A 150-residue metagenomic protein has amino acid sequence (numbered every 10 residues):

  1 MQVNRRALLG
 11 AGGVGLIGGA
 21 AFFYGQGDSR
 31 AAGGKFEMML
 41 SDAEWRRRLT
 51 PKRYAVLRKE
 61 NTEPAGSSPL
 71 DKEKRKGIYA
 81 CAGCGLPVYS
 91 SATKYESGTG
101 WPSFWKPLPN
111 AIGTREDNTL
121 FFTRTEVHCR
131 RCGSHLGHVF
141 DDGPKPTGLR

Functional and structural regions predicted by a protein language model:
M1-L16: N-terminal secretory signal peptides and thylakoid transit peptides that target proteins across membranes
F22-V56, P64: C-terminal segment of N-terminal export signals and the immediately downstream linker at the start of the mature
K59-K74: N-terminal post-signal-peptidase region of extra-cytosolic proteins
K74-S103: Mid-length scaffold segments of soluble, non-membrane domains
I78, E126, L149: Residues immediately within or flanking Cys/His clusters that coordinate Zn2+ in small zinc-binding modules
C81, C129-C132: Short cysteine-rich clusters marking metal-coordination/redox-active sites
N110-H128: Short Fe-S-cluster ligation motifs
D117-T119, D142-T147: Short linker/helix segments within small regulatory modules
